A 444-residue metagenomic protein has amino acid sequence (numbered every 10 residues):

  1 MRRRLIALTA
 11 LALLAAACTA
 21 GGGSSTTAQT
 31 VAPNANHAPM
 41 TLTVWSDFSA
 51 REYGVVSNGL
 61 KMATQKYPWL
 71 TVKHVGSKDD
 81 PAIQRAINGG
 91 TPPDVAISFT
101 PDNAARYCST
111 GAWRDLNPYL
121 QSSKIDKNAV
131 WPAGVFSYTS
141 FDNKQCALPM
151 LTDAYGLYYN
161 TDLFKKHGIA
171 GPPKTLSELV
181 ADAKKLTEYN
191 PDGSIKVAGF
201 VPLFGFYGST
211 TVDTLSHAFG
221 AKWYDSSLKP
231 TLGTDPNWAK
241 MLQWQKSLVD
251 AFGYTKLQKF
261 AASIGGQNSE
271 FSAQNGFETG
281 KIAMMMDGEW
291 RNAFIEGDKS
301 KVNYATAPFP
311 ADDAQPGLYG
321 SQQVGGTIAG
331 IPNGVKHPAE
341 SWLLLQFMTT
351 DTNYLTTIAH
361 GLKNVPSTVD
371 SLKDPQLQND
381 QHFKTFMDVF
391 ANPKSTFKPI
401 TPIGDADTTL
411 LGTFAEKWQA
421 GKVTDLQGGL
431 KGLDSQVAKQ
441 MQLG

Functional and structural regions predicted by a protein language model:
R4-L14, C18-R106, T110, Q121-N128 (+7 more regions): Conserved N-terminal structural module of periplasmic/extracytoplasmic solute-binding proteins
N34, N117-W131, N190-D192, A198-F204 (+5 more regions): Short, solvent-exposed loop/beta-turn-alpha elements that line the ligand-binding surface or hinge of extracytoplasmic
V75-I83, L176-E178, Q258-N275: Short helix-initiation/N-cap motifs at beta->coil->alpha
P101-A154, K196: Hinge/lid segment of periplasmic solute-binding proteins
F141-D142, C146-M150, Y155, V180-T231 (+2 more regions): Extracytoplasmic/periplasmic solute-binding protein
H167, A251, E296-N364: Extracytoplasmic/periplasmic substrate-recognition and gating elements
A183-K184, K229-G265: Glycine-centered hinge/linker elements that transmit conformational signals in sensory and ligand-binding systems
A359-T409, T413: Long, aromatic- and glycine/proline-rich binding clefts that accommodate carbohydrate-like moieties
